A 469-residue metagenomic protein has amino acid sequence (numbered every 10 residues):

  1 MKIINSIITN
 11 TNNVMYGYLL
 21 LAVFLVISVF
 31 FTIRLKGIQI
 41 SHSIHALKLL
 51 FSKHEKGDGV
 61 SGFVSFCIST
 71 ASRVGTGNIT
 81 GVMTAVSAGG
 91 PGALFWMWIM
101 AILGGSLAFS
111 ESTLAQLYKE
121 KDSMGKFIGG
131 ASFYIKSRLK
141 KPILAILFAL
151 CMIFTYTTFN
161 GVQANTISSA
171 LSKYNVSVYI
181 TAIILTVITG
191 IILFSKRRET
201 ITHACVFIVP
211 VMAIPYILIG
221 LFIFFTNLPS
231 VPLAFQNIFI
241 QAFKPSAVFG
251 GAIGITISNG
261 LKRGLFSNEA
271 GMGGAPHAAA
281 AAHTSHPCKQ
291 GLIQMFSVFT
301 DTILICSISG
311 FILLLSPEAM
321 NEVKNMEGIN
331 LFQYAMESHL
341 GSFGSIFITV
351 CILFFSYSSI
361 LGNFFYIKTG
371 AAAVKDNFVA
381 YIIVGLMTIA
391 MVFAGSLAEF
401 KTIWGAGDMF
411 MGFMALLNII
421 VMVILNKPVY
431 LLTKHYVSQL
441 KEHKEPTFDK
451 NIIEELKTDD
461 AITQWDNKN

Functional and structural regions predicted by a protein language model:
M1-T76, V86-G92, F393, I424 (+1 more regions): N-terminal alpha-helical transmembrane segments of multi-pass membrane transport and channel/translocase proteins
T9-H45, S87-M124, T300-I308, M409-V421: Extracellular loop-to-transmembrane helix junctions
V23-F30, R34-L47, M152, N165-L171 (+5 more regions): Membrane-interface loop-to-helix entry segments
F30-T32, T70, M100-G125, A131-L193 (+1 more regions): Helix-loop-helix module between adjacent transmembrane segments
T32, S110-Y118, I219-N237, A280-A282 (+1 more regions): Extracellular/periplasmic helix-exit of transmembrane alpha-helices
G37-S61, T84-L94, A108-L139, A319-H339 (+2 more regions): Flexible loop linkers connecting adjacent transmembrane helices in multi-pass alpha-helical membrane transporters
K56-A88, L114-S132, K136, A252-F299: Alpha-helical membrane segments and immediately flanking helix-loop junctions that form or couple to the substrate/ion
K56-G62, P91-I99, G130-S137, K141-F148 (+3 more regions): Membrane-interface alpha-helices at helix entry/exit sites of multi-pass transporters
